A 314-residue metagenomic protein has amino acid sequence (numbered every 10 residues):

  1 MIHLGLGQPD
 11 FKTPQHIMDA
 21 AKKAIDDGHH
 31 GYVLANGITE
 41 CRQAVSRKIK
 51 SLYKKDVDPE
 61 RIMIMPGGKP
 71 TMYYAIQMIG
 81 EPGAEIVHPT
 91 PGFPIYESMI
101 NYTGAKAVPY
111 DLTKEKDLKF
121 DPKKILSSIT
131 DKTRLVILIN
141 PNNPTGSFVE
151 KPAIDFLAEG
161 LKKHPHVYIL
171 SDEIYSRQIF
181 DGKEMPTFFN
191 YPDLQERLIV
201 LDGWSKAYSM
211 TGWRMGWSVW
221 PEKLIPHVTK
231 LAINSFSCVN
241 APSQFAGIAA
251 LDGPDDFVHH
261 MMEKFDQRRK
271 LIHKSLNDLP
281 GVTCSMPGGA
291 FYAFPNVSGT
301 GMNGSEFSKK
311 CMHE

Functional and structural regions predicted by a protein language model:
I2-D10, K23-R42: A glycine-/small-polar-enriched, mobile loop at the entrance of the PLP active site in fold-type I
Q8-K23, D56-E314: PLP-dependent class I/II
Y32-P66: Conserved N-terminal alpha-helix of the aminotransferase class I/II PLP-enzyme fold
